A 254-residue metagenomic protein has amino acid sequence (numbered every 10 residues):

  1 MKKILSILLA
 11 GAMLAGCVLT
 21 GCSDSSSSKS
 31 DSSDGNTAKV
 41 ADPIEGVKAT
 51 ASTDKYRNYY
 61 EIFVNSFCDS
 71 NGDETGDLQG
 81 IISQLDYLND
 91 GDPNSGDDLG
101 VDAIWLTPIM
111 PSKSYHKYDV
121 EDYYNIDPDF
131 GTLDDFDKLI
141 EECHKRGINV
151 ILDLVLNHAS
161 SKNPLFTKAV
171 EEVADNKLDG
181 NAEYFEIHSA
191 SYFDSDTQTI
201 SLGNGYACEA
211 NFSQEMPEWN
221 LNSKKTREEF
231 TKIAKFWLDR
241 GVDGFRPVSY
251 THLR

Functional and structural regions predicted by a protein language model:
M1-I4: Positively charged n-region of N-terminal signal peptides that target proteins for export
T20-G21: C-terminal motif of bacterial Sec signal peptides marking the signal peptidase cleavage site
D24-G46: Intrinsically disordered, low-complexity repeat and linker tracts
A38-N149, A159, P164-L165, S201-T231 (+2 more regions): N-terminal structural segment of carbohydrate-active enzymes
Y115-D127, H158-T199: Aromatic- and acidic-residue-enriched segments that line the glycan-binding/catalytic groove of carbohydrate-active
T251-H252: Conserved small/polar residues in nucleotide/adenosyl-binding loops
